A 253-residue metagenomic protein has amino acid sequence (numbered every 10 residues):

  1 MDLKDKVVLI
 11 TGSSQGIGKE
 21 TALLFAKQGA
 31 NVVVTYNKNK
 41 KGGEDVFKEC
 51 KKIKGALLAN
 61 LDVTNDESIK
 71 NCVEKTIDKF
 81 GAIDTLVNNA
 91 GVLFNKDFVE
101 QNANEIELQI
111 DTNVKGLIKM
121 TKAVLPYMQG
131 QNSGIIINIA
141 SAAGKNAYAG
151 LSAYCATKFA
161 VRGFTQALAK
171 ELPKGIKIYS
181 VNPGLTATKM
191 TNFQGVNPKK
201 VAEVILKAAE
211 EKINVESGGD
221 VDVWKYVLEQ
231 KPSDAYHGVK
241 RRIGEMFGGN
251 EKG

Functional and structural regions predicted by a protein language model:
S14-G16: Conserved glycine-rich cofactor-binding loop
Q28-D45: Conserved glycine-rich Rossmann-like NAD(P)H-binding loop of the short-chain dehydrogenase/reductase
K40, N60-C72, A103: The beta1-alpha1 cofactor-binding region of Rossmann-like NAD(H)/NADP(H)-dependent oxidoreductases
D97-F98, N102-I110: Substrate-binding pocket helix/loop in short-chain dehydrogenase/reductase
T121, T157: Active-site helix of classical SDR
S141: Residue(s) in the substrate-gating loop at a strand-loop-helix junction that position the organic substrate next
K174, S180-V181, T188, N192-G238: C-terminal helical subdomain
